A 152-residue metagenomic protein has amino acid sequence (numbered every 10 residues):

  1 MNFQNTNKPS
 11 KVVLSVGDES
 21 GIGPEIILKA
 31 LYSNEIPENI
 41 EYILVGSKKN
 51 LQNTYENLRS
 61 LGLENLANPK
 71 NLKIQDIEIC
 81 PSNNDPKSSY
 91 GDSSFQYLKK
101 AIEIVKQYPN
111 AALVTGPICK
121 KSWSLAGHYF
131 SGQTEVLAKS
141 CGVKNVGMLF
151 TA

Functional and structural regions predicted by a protein language model:
M1-S140: Contiguous, glycine/small-aliphatic-enriched amphipathic segments in soluble metabolic enzymes
V146: A structural signal for short loop-to-beta-strand junctions that line the ligand-binding cleft of periplasmic/secreted
L149-A152: Ligand-binding beta-strand-loop-alpha-helix segment within the catalytic cores of soluble metabolic enzymes
